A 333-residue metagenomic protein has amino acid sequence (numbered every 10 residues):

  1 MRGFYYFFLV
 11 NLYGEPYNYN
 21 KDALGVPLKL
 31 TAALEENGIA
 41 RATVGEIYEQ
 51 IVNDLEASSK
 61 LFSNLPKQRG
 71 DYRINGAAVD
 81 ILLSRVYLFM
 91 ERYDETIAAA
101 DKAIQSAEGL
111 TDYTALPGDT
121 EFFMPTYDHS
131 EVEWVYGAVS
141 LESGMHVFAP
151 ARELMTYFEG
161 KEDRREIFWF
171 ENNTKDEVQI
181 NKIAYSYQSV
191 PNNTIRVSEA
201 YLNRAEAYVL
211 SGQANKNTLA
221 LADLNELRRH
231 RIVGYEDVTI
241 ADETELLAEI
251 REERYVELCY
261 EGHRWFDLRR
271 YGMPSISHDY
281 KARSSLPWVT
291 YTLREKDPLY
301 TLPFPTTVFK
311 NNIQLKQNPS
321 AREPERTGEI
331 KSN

Functional and structural regions predicted by a protein language model:
M1-Q68, H129, E133-S140: Aromatic-anchored glycine-rich loop motif in surface-exposed flexible loops
L9-V10, S58, L65, A103-I104 (+2 more regions): Alpha-helical solenoid scaffolds that mediate protein-protein interactions, centered on TPR/SEL1-like repeats but also
Y48, L55, A100, A107 (+2 more regions): Inward-facing hydrophobic residues that define packing positions of alpha-helical scaffold repeats
Y48, Y93, A214-N217: TPR-repeat structural position
F62-A103: Aromatic- and glycine-enriched pocket-lining scaffold segments that form the walls of small-molecule binding clefts
R73, E91, E95-S198, L221 (+8 more regions): Hydrophobic-face positions in mid-chain alpha helices that act as interaction patches
